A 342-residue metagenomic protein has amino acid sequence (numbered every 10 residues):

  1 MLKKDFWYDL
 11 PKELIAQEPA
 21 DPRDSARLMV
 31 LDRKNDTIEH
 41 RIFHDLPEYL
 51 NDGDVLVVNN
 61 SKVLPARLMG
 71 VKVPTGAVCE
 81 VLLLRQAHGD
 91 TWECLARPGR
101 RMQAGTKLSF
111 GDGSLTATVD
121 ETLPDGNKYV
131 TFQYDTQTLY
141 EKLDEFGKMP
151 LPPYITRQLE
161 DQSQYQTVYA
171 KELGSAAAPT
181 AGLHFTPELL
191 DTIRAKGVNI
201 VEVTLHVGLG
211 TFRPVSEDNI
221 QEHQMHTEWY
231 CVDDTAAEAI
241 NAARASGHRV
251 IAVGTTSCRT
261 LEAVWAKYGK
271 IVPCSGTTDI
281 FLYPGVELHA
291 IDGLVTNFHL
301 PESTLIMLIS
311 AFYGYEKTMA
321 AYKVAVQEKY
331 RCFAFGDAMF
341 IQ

Functional and structural regions predicted by a protein language model:
M1-Q342: Surface-exposed, charge/polar-rich loops and edge strands
